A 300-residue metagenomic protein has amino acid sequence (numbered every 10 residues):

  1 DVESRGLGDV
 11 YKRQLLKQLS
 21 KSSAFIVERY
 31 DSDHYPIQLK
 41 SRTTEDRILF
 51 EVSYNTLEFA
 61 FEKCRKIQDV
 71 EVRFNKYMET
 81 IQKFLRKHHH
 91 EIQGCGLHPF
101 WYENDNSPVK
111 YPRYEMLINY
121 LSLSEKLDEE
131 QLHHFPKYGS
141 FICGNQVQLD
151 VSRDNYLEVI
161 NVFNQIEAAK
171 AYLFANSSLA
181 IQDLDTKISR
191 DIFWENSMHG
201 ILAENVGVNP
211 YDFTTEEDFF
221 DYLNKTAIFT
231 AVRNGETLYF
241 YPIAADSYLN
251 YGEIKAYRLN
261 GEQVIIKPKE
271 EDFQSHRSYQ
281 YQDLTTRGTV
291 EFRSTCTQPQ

Functional and structural regions predicted by a protein language model:
D1-L7, Y11: Single conserved hydrophobic/aromatic residue that forms the stacking wall/gate of nucleotide- or nucleobase-binding
E3, Y35-L39, V70-V72, L123-D128 (+1 more regions): A short linear-motif detector with a strong N-terminal bias
S4-R5, K63-V70, Q148-L157, C296-P299: A generic structural motif
D9-K12, D31-S32, P36, V159-F163 (+1 more regions): Composition- and surface-driven signal marking solvent-exposed, interaction-prone regions in large proteins
K12-K110, Y239-F240, D246-K255: Active-site acidic/histidine clusters and adjacent loop/turn architecture that either coordinate catalytic ions
H34-Q38, Y54-T56, I142-Q148, T289-E291: Broad gene-expression machinery/nucleic-acid interaction feature
E91-T285: Loop-rich catalytic cores of soluble enzymes, especially ATP-dependent carboxylate-amine ligases and other
Q282-T285, T289-Q300: Substrate-recognition/cap regions that form aromatic- and gly/pro-loop-enriched pockets for small-molecule ligands
